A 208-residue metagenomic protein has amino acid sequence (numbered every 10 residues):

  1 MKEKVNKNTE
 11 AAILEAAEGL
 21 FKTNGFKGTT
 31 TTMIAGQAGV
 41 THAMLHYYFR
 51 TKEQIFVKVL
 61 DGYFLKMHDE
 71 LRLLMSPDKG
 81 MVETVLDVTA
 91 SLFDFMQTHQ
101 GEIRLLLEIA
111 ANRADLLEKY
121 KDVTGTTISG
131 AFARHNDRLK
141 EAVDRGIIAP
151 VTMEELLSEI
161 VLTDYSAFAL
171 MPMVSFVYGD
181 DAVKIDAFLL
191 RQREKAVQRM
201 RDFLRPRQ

Functional and structural regions predicted by a protein language model:
M1-N8, E15, Q208: N-terminal intrinsically disordered/low-complexity leader segments
N8, A12, A16, L20-Q54 (+1 more regions): Helix-turn-helix
L14, F56, L60, F64 (+3 more regions): Amphipathic, non-transmembrane alpha-helical scaffold segments
F26-K27, D115, I148: Conserved hydrophobic residue
V59-V88, G125, K140: Amphipathic alpha-helical linker/stalk segments
R72-E102, P150-I160, R205-Q208: Hydrophobic alpha-helical connector segments
S91-D94, T98, S129, A133-R145 (+2 more regions): C-terminal peripheral helix-coil segments that are non-catalytic and often amphipathic
T98-D122, M171-G179: Amphipathic alpha-helical segments used for helix-helix packing
